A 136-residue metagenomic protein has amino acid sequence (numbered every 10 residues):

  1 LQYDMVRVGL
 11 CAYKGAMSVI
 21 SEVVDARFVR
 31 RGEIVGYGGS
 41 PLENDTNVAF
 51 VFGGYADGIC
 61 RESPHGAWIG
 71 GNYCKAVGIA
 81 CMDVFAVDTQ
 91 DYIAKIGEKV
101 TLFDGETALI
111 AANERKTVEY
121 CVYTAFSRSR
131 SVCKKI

Functional and structural regions predicted by a protein language model:
L1-I136: Active-site anion/phosphate-binding pocket segments in diverse small-molecule metabolic enzymes
